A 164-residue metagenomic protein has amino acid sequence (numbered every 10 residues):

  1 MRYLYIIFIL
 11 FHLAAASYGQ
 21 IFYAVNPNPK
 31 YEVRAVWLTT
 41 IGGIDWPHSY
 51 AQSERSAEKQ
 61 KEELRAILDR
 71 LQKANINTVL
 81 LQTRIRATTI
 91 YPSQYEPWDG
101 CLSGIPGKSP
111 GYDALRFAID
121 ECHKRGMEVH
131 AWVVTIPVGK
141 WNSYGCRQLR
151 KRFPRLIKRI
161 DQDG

Functional and structural regions predicted by a protein language model:
Y3-L13: Sec-dependent N-terminal signal peptides
F8, T40, T83: Residues that line or immediately flank small-molecule/substrate-binding pockets and catalytic motifs
A16-G19: Boundary at the C-terminal end of the N-terminal hydrophobic targeting segment
I21-K30: N-terminal module-boundary/linker segments of secreted carbohydrate-active enzymes
K30-V33, N75-N77, H123-V129: Short, well-ordered coil/turn segments that N-cap beta-strands
Y31-V33, T39, G43-E62, A131 (+1 more regions): Active-site-adjacent "subsite" loops/lids of carbohydrate-active enzymes
S53-A74, C101-R125: Aromatic- and glycine-enriched glycan-recognition loops and surfaces that form the carbohydrate-binding subsites
A74-P110: Aromatic-lined carbohydrate-binding/catalytic grooves of carbohydrate-active enzymes
